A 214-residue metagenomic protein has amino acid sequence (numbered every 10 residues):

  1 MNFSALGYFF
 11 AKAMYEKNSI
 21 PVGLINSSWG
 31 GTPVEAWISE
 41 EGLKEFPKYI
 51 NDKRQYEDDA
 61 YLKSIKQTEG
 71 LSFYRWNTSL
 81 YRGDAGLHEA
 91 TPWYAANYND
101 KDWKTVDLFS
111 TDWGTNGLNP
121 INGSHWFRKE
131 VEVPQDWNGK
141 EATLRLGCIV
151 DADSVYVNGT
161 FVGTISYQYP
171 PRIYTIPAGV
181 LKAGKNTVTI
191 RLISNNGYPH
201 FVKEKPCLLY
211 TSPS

Functional and structural regions predicted by a protein language model:
M1-D100, D107-T111, N116, P120 (+3 more regions): Conserved, well-structured interaction surfaces
N2-Y8, G123, S166-I173: Short, glycine/acidic-rich beta->alpha junctions
S19-N26, G31, E141-T143, A152-S154 (+2 more regions): Beta-sheet entry/capping signal
W103, V131, W137-G159, V188: Aromatic-lined ligand-binding clefts that engage carbohydrates, nucleic acids, or primary amines
I121-P134: Short beta-strands within extracellular/lumenal beta-sheet-rich domains
C148, Y156-P206: Beta-strand-rich ligand-recognition modules
Y210-S214: Conserved small/polar residues in nucleotide/adenosyl-binding loops
